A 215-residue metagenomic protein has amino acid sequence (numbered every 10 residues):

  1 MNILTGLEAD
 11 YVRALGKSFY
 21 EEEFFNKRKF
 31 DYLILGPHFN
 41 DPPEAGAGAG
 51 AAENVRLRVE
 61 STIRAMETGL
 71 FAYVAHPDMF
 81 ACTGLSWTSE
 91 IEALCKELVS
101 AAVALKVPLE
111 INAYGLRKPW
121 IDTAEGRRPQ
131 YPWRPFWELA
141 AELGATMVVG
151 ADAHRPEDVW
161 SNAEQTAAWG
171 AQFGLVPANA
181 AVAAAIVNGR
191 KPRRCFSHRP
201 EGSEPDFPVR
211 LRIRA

Functional and structural regions predicted by a protein language model:
M1-E110, C195-S197, G202-I213: Extended substrate/RNA-proximal surfaces in nucleic-acid metabolism proteins
A81-C82, S86-A215: Charged catalytic cores and adjacent phosphate/nucleic-acid-binding surfaces used for phosphate/nucleic-acid chemistry
